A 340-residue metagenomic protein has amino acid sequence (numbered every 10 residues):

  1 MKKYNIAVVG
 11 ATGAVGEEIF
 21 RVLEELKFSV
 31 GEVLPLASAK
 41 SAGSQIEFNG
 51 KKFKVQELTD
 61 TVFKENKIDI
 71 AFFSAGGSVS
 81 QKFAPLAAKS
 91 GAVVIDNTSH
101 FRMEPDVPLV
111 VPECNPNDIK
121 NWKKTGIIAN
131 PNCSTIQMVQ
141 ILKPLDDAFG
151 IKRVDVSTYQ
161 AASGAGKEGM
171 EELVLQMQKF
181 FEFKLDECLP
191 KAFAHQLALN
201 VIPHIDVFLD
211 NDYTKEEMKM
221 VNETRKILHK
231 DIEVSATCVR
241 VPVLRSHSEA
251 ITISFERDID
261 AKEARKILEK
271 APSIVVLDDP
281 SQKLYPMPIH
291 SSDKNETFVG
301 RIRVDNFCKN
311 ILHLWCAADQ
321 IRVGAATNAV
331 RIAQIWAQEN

Functional and structural regions predicted by a protein language model:
M1-L197, E233, K266, T297-F298 (+3 more regions): N-terminal Rossmann-like NAD(P) cofactor-binding subdomain of oxidoreductases, focused on the glycine-rich
A71, A162-N340: Charged docking surfaces used in two-component/phosphorelay signaling
